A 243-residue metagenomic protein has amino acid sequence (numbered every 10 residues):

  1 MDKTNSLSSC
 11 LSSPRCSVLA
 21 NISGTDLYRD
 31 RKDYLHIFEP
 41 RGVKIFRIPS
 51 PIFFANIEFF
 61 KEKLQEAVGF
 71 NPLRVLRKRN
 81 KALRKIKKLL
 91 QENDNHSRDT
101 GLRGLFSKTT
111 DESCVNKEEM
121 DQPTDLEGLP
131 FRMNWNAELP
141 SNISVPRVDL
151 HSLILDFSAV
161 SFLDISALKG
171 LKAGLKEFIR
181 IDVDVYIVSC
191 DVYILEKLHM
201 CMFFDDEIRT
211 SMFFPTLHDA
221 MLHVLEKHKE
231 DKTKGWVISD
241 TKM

Functional and structural regions predicted by a protein language model:
M1-C201: The feature marks cytosolic C-terminal regulatory regions of anion transporters and related permeases
V68, V224-H228: Short, hydrophobic alpha-helical segments
L73-R79, R209-S211, K234-W236: Flexible, disordered linker segments and immediate boundary regions flanking tandem C2H2 zinc-finger modules
D206-V224: Short acidic-hydrophobic, aromatic-tinged amphipathic segments that line or gate anion-handling sites
H228-M243: C-terminal helix/juxtamembrane-tail motif
